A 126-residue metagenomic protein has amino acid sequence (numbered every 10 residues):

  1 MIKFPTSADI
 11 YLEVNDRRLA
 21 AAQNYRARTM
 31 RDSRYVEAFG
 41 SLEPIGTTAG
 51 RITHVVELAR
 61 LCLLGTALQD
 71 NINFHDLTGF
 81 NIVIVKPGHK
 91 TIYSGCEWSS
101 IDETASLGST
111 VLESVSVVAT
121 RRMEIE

Functional and structural regions predicted by a protein language model:
M1-C62, P87-S114, E124: Solvent-exposed edge beta-strands and adjacent loop segments that serve as assembly or binding interfaces
L68-S94: Short, acidic/charged, Gly/Pro-enriched secondary-structure junctions
V115-A119: C-terminal edge-of-domain segments
T120-E126: C-terminal extensions
